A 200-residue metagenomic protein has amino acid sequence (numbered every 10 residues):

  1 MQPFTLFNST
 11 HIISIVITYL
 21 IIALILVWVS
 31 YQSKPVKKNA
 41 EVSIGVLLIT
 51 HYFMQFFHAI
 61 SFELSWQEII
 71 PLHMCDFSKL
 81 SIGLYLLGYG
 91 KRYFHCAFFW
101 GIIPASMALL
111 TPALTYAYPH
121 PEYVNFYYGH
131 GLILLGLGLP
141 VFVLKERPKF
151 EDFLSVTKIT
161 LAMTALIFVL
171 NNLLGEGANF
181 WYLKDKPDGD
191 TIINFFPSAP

Functional and structural regions predicted by a protein language model:
P3-L20, L154-V156, L174-P200: Membrane-interface transmembrane-helix boundary segments in multi-pass integral membrane proteins
H11-Y19, E63-C75, H95-F98: Structural signature of hydrophobic alpha-helical transmembrane segments
I13-Y31, L48-F53, T164-F168: Hydrophobic core of alpha-helical transmembrane segments in multi-pass integral membrane proteins
V16-V27, D76-L87, G131-V143: Hydrophobic cores of alpha-helical transmembrane segments in multi-pass inner/ER membrane proteins, independent
S30-V42, L87-F94, V143-L154: Membrane-interface helix-boundary motifs at transmembrane edges
L47-F57, G101-A113, T160-N171: Aromatic-anchored segments of alpha-helical transmembrane domains
A59-E68, G88-R92, P112-N125: Membrane-interface helix caps and helix-loop-helix hairpins in membrane proteins
L114-T164: A contiguous pocket-lining binding segment that forms or flanks enzyme active sites
